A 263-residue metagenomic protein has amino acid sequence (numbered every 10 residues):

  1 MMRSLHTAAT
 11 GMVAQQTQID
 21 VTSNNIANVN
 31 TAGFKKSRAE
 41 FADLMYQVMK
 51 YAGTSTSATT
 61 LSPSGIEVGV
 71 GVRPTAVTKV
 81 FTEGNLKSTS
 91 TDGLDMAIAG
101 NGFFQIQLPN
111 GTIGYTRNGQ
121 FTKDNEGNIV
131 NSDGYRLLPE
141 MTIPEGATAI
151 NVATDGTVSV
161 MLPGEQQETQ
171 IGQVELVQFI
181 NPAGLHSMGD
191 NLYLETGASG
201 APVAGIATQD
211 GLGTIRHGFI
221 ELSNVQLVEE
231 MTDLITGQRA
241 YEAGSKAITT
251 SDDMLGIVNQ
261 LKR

Functional and structural regions predicted by a protein language model:
M1-R263: Amphipathic alpha-helical polymerization modules
